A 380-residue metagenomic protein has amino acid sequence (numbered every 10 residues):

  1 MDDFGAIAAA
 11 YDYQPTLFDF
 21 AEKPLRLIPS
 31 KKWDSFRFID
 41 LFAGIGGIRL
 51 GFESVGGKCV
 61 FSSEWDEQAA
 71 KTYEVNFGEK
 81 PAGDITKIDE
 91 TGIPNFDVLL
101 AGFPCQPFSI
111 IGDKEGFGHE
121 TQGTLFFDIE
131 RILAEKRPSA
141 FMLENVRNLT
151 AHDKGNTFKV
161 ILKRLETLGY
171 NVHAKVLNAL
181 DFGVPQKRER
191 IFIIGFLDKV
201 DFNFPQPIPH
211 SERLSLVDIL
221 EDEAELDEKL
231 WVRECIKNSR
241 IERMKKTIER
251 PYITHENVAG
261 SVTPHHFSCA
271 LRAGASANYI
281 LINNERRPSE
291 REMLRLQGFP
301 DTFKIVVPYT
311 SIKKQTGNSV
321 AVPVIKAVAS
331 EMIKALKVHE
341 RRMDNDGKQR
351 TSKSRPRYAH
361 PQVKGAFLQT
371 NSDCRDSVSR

Functional and structural regions predicted by a protein language model:
M1-C59, R164-L168, A174-V176, Q186 (+1 more regions): S-adenosyl-L-methionine-dependent DNA methyltransferase catalytic core
D2-A140, R147-K159: Core alpha/beta nucleotide-donor-binding catalytic domains of modification enzymes
K87-T91, N178-L180, T302: Short, solvent-exposed coil/turn elements at secondary-structure transition points
F117, V146-L149, D181, N284 (+1 more regions): Conserved short-loop catalytic and cofactor-binding motifs
T124-F196: Conserved Class I SAM-dependent methyltransferase catalytic core
